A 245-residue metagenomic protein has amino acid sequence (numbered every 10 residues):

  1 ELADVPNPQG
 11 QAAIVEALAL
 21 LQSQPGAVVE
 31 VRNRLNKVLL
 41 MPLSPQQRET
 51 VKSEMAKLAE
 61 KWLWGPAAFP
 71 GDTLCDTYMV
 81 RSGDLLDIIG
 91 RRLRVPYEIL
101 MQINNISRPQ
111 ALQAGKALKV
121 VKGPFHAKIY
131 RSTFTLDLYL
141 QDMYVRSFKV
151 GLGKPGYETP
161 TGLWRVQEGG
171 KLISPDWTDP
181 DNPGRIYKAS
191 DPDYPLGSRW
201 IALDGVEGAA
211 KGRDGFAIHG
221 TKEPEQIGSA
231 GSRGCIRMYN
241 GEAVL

Functional and structural regions predicted by a protein language model:
A3-V29, L63-R94: Primarily a LysM-type cell-wall glycan-binding module
V5, A12, Q46, T73-C75 (+10 more regions): Extracytoplasmic
Q11-I14, L18, R32-N36, R48 (+11 more regions): Extracytoplasmic/secreted envelope proteins and their assembly/folding machinery, especially bacterial periplasmic
Q24-M41, S82-K116, M143, G241: LysM (lysin motif) carbohydrate-binding repeats in extracellular/periplasmic proteins that recognize
K37-T73, Y97-Y130: Extracellular LysM carbohydrate-binding repeats and other cell-envelope/extracellular binding modules
L58, R81-P96, V206-I227: Short beta-strand/loop turn elements enriched in aromatics
G123-A217, T221: Gly/Pro-biased beta-strand-loop elements
F216-L245: C-terminal soluble interaction/assembly domains
